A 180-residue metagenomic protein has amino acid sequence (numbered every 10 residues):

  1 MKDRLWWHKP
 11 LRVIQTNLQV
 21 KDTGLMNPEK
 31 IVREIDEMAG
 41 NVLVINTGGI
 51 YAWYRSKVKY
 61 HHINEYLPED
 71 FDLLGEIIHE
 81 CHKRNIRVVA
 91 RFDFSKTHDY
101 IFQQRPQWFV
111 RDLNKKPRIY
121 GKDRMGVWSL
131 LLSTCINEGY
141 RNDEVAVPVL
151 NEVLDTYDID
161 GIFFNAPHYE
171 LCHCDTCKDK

Functional and structural regions predicted by a protein language model:
M1-A52, G75, H79, R84-R87: N-terminal structural segment of carbohydrate-active enzymes
K9, A90, F94-Y157, A166 (+1 more regions): Active-site-adjacent "subsite" loops/lids of carbohydrate-active enzymes
R12-M26, R55-D72, M125-P148: The substrate-binding groove and active-site-proximal loops of carbohydrate-active enzymes, especially glycoside
Q19, H168-E170: Short loop/turn segments at secondary-structure transitions that flank enzyme active sites
I31, A39-G40, D158-I162, P167: Proline-aspartate-enriched helix->loop->beta-strand connector
D36-D72, T97-L113, K122, E170-K180: Aromatic-lined carbohydrate-binding/catalytic grooves of carbohydrate-active enzymes
V44-N46, V88-R91, G161-N165: A structural signal for short, well-ordered beta-strand segments and their strand-loop junctions that often border
L73-E76, E80, P148, E152: Short, conserved SAM-binding segment of the class I
